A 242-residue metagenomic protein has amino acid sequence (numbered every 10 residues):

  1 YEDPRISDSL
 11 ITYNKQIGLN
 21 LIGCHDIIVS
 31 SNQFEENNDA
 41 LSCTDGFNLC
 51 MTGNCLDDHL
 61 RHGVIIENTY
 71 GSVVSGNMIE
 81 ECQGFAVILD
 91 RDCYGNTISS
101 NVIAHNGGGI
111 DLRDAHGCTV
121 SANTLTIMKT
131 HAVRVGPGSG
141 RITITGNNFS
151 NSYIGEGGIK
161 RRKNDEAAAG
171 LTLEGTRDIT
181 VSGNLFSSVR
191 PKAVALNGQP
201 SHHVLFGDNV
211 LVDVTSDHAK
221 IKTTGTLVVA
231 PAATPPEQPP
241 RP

Functional and structural regions predicted by a protein language model:
Y1, I6, L19, C24 (+19 more regions): Parallel beta-helix/beta-solenoid
P4, T12-N14, I27, E36 (+9 more regions): A cross-taxa feature marking solvent-exposed loop/turn segments within ectodomains of secreted and single-pass membrane
Y13, S31, G53, H131 (+4 more regions): N-terminal compositionally biased, intrinsically disordered segments and leader/signal-like regions
K15-I22, N37-D45, L60-N68, Q83-R91 (+7 more regions): Short glycine/acidic-rich loop motifs that flank beta-strands on beta-rich extracellular proteins
V102-I103, T124-L125, N148-F149, Y153-I154 (+4 more regions): Hydrophobic alpha-helix feature that most strongly marks membrane-spanning transmembrane helices and their immediate
E166, L171-E174, V181, F186 (+1 more regions): Long, helix-rich interaction regions
P231-P242: Extracellular/surface-exposed low-complexity segments
